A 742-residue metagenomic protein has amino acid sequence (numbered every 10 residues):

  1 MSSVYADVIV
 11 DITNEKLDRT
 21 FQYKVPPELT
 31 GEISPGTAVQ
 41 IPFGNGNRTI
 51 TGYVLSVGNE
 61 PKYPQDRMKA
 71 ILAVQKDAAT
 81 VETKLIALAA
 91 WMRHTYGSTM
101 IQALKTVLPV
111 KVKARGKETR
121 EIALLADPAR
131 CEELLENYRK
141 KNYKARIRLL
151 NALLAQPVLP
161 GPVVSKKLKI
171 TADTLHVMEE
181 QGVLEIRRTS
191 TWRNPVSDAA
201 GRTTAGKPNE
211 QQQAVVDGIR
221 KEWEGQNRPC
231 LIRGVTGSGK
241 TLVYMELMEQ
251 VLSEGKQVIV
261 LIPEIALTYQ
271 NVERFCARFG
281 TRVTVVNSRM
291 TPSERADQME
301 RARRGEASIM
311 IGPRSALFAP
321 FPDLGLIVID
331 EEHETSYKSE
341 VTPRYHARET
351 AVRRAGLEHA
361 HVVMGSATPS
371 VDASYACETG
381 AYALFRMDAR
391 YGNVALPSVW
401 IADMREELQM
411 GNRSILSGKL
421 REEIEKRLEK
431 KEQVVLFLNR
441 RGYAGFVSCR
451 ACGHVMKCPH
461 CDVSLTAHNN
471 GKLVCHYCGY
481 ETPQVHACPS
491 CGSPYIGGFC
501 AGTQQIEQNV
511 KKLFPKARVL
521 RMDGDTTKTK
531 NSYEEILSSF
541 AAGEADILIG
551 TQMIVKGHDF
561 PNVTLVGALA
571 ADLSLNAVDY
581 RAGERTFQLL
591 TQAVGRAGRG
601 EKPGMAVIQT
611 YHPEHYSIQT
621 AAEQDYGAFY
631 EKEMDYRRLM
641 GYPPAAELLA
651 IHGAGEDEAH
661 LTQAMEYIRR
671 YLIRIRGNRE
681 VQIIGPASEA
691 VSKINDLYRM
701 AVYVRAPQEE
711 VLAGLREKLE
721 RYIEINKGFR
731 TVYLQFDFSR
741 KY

Functional and structural regions predicted by a protein language model:
M1-S366, E378-V394, I675-N678, Y703 (+3 more regions): Accessory, non-ATPase domains that flank or precede helicase/AAA+ motor cores in DNA-metabolism machines
Y5, S34-P35, H660-I673: A short, contiguous, amphipathic alpha-helix enriched in charged residues
L17, L72-A73, A645-A646, D696-Y698: Short glycine-enriched loop/turn motifs at secondary-structure junctions
A38, N59, Q682-E710: Short, intrinsically disordered low-complexity segments
S56-G58, L108, R188-S190, L438-R440 (+4 more regions): A general secondary-structure junction signal
T203-N209, Q213, D217, Q226-T662 (+4 more regions): Inter-lobe coupling/hinge segments of SF2-like helicase ATPases
R670, R674-R676, E680-Y698, L719 (+1 more regions): A carboxyl-terminal module marker
